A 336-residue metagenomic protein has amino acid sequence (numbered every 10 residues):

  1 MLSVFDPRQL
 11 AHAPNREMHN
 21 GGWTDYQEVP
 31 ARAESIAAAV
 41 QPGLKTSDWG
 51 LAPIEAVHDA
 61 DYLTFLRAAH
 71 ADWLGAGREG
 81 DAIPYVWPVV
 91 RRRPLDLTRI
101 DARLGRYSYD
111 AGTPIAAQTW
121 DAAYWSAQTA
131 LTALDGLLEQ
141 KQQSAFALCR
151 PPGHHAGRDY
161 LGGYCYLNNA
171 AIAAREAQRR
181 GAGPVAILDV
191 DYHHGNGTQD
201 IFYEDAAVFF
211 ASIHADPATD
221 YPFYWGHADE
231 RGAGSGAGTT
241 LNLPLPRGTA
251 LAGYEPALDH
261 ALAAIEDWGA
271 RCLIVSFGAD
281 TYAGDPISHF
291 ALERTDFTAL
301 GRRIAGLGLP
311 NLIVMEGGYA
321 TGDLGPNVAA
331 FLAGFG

Functional and structural regions predicted by a protein language model:
M1-L188, H193-G336: HDAC/HDAC-like amidohydrolase catalytic core signature
